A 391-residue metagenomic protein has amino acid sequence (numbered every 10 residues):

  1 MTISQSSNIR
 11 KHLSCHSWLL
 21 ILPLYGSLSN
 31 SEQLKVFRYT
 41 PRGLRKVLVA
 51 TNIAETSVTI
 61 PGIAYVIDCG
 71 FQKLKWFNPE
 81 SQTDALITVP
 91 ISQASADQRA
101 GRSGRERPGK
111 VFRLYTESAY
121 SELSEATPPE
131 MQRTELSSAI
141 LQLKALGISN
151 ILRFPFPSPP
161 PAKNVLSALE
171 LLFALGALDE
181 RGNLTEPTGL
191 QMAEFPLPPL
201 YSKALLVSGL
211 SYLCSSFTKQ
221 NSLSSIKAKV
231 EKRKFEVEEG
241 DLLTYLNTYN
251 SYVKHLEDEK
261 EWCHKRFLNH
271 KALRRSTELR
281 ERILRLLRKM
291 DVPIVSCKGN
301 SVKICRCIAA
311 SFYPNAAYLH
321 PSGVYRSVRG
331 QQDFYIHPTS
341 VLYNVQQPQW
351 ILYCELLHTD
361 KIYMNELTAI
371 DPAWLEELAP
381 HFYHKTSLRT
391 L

Functional and structural regions predicted by a protein language model:
M1-R10, P161: Conserved strand-helix element at the start of the C-terminal RecA-like helicase core
M1-T2, A50-T56, C69, G101 (+1 more regions): Ser/Thr-glycine-rich phosphate-binding loops at phosphate-binding pockets of nucleotides, nucleotide cofactors
S4-N8, V58-G62, W76-P79: Conserved ATPase-coupling elements of RecA-like P-loop NTPase cores
L13-S17, R38-G43, V58-I60, G104-E106: Conserved catalytic network of the ASCE P-loop NTPase/AAA+ motor domain
W18-L48: Conserved motor-coupling elements within RecA-like helicase/translocase cores
P23, I67-C69, K75, L114-L391: Second RecA-like catalytic domain
L34-V36, N52-A54, R99, A126-T127 (+1 more regions): Short beta-alpha junctions and helix-cap segments that line functional grooves
Y65, F71-Q72, W76-E122: Conserved segment of the helicase C-terminal RecA-like domain
